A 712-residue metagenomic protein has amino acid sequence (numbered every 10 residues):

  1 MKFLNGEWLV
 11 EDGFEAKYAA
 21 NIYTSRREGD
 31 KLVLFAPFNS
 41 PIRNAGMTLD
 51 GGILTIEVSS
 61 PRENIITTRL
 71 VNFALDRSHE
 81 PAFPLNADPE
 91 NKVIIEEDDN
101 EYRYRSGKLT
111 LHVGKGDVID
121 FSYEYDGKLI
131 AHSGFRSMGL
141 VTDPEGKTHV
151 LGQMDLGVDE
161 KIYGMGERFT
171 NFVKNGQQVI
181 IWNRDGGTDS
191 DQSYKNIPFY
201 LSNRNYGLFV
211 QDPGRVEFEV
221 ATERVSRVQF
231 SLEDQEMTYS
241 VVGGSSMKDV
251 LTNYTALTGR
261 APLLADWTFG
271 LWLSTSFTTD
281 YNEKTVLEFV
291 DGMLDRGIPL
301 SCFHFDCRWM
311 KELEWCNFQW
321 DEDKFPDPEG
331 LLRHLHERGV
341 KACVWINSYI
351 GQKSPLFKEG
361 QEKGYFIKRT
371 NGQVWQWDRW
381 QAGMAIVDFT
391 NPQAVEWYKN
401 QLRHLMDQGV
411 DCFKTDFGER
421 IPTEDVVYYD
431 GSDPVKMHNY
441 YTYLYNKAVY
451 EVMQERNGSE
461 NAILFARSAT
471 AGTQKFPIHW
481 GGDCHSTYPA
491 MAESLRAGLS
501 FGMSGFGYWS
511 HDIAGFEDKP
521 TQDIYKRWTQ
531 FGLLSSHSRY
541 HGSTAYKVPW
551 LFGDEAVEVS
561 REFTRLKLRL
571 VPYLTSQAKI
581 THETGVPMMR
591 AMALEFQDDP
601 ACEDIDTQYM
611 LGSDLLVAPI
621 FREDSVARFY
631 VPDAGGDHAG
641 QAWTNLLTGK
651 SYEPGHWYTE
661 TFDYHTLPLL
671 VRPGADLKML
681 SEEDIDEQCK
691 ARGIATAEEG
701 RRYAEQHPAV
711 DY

Functional and structural regions predicted by a protein language model:
M1-L4, T48-D50, V71-F73, A87-D266 (+6 more regions): Catalytic and substrate-binding clefts that recognize carbohydrates or anionic sugar/phosphate headgroups
K2-N44, T48-N100: A low-complexity, Ser/Thr/Gly/Pro-enriched, surface-exposed linker/loop concept that marks segments flanking
N44-A45, T55-I56, D185-T188, K195-I197 (+11 more regions): Generic recognition of flexible, low-complexity loop/linker segments
V58, K108, F199, M293 (+9 more regions): Conserved, mostly hydrophobic/aromatic
V71-F73, E80, P299-S560, E595-Q597 (+1 more regions): Aromatic- and carboxylate-enriched substrate-binding clefts and catalytic-loop regions of carbohydrate-active enzymes
S78-I95, K368, T644-Y664: Solvent-exposed beta-strand/loop surfaces of large extracellular or lumenal domains
G176, D189-S190, L264, W272-P326: A conserved hydrophobic secondary-structure block that centers on an alpha-helix together with its immediately flanking
Y450-I463, A469-W480, E493-A497, F501-H511 (+1 more regions): Catalytic core of carbohydrate-active enzymes
